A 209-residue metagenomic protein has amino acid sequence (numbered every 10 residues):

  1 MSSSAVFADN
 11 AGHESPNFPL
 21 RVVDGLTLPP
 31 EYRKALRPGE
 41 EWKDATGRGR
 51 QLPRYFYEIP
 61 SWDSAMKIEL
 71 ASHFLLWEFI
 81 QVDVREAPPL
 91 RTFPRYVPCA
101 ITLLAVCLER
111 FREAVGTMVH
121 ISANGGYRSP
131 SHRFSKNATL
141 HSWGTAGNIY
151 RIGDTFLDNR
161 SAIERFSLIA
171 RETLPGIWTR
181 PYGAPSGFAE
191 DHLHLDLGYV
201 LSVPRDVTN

Functional and structural regions predicted by a protein language model:
M1-Y57: N-terminal secretory targeting signals
V6-F18, A138-N209: Catalytic cores and adjacent binding grooves of peptidoglycan-active enzymes
E58-V115: Active-site acidic/histidine clusters and adjacent loop/turn architecture that either coordinate catalytic ions
I59, M66, P130, F134 (+2 more regions): A broad, structure-centric signal for solvent-exposed, well-ordered loop/edge residues that line or flank functional
F93-Y96, M118-N124, E164-A170: N-terminal start-of-chain detector that recognizes signal peptides and the immediate post-cleavage beginning
L103-K136: Extended, low-complexity, intrinsically disordered C-terminal regulatory tails of eukaryotic serine/threonine kinases
